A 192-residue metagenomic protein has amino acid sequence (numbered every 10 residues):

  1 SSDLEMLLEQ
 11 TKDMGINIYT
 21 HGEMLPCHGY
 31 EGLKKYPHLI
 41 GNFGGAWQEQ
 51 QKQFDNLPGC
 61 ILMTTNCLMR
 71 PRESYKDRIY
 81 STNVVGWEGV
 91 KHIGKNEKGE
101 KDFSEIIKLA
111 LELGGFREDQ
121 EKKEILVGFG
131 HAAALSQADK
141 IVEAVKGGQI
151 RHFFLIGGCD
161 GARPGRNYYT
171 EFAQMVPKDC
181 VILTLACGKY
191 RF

Functional and structural regions predicted by a protein language model:
S2-F192: Metallocofactor- and cofactor-centric catalytic cores in central/energy metabolism, strongly enriched
